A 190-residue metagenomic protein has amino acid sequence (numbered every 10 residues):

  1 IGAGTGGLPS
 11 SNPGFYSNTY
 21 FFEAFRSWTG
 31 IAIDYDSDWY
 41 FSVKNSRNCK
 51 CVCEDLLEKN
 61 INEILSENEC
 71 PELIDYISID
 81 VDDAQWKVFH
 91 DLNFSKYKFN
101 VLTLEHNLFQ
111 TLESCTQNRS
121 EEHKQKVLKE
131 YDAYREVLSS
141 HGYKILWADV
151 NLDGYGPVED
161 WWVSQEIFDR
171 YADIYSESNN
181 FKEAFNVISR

Functional and structural regions predicted by a protein language model:
I1-N62, L108-Q110: SAM cofactor-binding core of SAM-dependent methyltransferases, primarily the Rossmann-like beta-alpha-beta module
N12-F21, R26-T29, C49, E72-I79 (+1 more regions): Conserved acidic-Pro-Pro-aromatic motif
S42-V43, L65, V88-L92: Hydrophobic packing residues within well-ordered alpha-helices of enzyme cores
N62-E63, D82: A Trp-anchored, charged/polar loop motif used as the substrate-binding/catalytic surface of acyl/ester-handling
I64-C70: Conserved amphipathic alpha-helix within the SDR
